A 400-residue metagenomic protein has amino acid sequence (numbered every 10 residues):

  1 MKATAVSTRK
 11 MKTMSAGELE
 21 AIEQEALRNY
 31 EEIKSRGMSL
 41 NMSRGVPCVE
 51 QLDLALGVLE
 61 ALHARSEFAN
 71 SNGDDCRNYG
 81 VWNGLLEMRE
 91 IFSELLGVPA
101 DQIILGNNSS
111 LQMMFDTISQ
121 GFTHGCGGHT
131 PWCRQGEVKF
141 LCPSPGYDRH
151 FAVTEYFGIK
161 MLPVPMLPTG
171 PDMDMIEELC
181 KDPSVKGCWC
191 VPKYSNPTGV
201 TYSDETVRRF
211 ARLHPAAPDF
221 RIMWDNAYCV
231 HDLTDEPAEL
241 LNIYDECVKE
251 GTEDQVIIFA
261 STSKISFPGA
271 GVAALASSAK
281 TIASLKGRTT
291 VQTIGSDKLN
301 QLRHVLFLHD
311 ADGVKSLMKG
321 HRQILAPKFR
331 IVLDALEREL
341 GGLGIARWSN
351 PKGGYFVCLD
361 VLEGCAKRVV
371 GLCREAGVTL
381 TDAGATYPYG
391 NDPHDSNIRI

Functional and structural regions predicted by a protein language model:
M1-K2, A16-I22, F68, G80-W82 (+6 more regions): PLP-dependent enzyme catalytic core of the Aspartate aminotransferase-like
K2-N83, S93-E94, E375-V378: N-terminal "arm"/small-domain region of PLP-dependent enzymes with the aminotransferase-like
E23-K34, T281-I282, K286-G287, Q292 (+1 more regions): Conserved C-terminal alpha-helix-loop-beta "cap" of PLP-dependent enzymes that closes/shapes the active-site mouth
N41, K319-L333, I345-D360, V369 (+1 more regions): Conserved glycine-rich beta-strand-loop-beta hairpin in the small C-terminal domain of fold type I
G45-V49, S110-L111, G146-D148, T169 (+9 more regions): Short, solvent-exposed loop/turn segments at secondary-structure junctions
D74-P218, C229-G251, A366: Conserved core of the PLP fold type I
G187, R221-I222, I257: Hydrophobic "anchor" residues on beta-strands that sit immediately upstream of conserved functional sites
D245-A326, E339: Conserved core segment of the aminotransferase class I/II
